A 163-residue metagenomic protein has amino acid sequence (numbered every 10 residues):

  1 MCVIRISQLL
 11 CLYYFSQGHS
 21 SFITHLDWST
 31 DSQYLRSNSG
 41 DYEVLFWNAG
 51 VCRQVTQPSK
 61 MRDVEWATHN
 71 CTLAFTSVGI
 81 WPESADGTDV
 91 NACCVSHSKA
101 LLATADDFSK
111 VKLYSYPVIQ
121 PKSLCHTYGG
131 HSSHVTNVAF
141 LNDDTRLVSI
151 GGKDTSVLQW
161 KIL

Functional and structural regions predicted by a protein language model:
M1-L163: WD40-repeat beta-propeller superdomains and closely related acidic/aromatic-rich repeat-like regions
